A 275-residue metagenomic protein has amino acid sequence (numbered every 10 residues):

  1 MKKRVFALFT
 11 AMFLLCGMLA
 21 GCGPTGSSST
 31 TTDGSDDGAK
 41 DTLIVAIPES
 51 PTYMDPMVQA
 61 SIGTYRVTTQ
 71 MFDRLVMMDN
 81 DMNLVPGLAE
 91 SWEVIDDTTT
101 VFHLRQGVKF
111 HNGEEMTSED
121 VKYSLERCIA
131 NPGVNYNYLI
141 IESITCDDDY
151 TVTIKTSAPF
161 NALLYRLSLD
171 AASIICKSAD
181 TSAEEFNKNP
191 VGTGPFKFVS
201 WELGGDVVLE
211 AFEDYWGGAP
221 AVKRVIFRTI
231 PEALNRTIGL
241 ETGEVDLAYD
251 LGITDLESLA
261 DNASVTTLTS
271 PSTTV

Functional and structural regions predicted by a protein language model:
M1-T42, P56, N83, R127-A130 (+2 more regions): Short, low-complexity disordered leader/linker segments with a strong preference for bacterial N-terminal type II
A39-E49, T99-H103, V121-S124, V152-I154 (+4 more regions): Short, well-ordered beta-strand elements
A46-I95, E126, V191: N-terminal lobe/hinge region of extracytoplasmic solute-binding protein
D79, N83, S168-P220, R224: Gly/Pro-rich hinge or "lid" segments in bacterial periplasmic/extracellular proteins
E90-N131, D147, T153, R236-G239: Aromatic- and charge-enriched surface segment that lines or borders ligand/interaction sites
E93, Y136-S178: Surface-exposed binding/hinge segments that line and control ligand-binding clefts or catalytic entry sites
F212-E257: Ligand-site clamp/hinge motif
Y249-V275: Local pocket/hinge segments that shape ligand/substrate recognition
